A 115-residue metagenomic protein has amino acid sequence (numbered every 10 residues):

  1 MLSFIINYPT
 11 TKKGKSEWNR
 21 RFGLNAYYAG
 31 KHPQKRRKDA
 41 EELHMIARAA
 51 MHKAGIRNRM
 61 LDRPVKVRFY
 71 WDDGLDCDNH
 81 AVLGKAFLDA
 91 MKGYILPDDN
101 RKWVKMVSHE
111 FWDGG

Functional and structural regions predicted by a protein language model:
M1-G115: Catalytic phosphate/metal-binding cores of nucleic-acid and nucleotide-processing enzymes, i.e., regions that mediate
